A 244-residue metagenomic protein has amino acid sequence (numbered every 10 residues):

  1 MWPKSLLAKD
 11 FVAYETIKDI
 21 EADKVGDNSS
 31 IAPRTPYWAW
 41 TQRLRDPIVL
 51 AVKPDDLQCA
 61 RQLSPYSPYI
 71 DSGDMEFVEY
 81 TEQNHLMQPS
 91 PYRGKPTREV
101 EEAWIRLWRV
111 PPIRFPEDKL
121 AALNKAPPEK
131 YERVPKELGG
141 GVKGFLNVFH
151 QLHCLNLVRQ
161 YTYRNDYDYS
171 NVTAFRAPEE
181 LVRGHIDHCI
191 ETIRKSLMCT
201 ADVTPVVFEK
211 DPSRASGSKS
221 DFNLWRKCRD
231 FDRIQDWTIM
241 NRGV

Functional and structural regions predicted by a protein language model:
M1-W40, L44: Intrinsically disordered, low-complexity terminal tails of fungal membrane proteins
R34-V244: Low-complexity, small/polar and acidic-rich linker and loop segments
